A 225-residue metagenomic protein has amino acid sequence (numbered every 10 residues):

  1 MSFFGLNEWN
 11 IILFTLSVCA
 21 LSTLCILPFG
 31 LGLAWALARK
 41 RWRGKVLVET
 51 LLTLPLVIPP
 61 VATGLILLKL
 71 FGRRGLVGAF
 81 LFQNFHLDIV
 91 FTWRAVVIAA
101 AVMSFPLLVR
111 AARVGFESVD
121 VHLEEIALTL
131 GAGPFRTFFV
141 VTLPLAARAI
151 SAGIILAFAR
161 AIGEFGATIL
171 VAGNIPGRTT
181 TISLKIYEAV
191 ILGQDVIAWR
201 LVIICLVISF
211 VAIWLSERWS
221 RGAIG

Functional and structural regions predicted by a protein language model:
M1-L21, A36-K45, L81-H86, A189-V196: Periplasmic/extracellular loop-to-transmembrane helix junction in inner-membrane transport proteins
M1-N7, V171-F210, W214: Interhelical loop and adjacent transmembrane-helix boundary motif in polytopic membrane transport permeases
F3, G64-A101, A172-I175: Membrane-interfacial helix termini and adjacent extracytoplasmic/periplasmic loops of multi-pass transporters
L21-L52, L65-L67, G115-E117, V121-L123 (+3 more regions): Transmembrane-helix boundary motif in ABC transporter permease subunits
L24, V109-A112, F116, D120 (+1 more regions): Transmembrane alpha-helices
G44, P106, R113-T129, R136 (+3 more regions): C-terminal transmembrane helix and the adjacent membrane-cytosol boundary/short C-terminal tail of inner/organellar
I58-G64: Transmembrane alpha-helices and adjacent helix-loop boundaries
G72-R73, I150-E188: Non-cytoplasmic
